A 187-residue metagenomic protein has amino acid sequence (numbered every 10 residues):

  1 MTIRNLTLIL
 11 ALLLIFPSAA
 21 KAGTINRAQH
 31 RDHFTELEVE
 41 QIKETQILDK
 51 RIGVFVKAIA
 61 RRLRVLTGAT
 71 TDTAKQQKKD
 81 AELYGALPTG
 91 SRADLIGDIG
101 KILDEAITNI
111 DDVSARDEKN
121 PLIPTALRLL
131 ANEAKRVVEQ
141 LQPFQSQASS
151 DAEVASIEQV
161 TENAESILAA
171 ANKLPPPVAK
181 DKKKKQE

Functional and structural regions predicted by a protein language model:
M1-N5: Positively charged n-region of N-terminal signal peptides that target proteins for export
T7-P17: Bacterial N-terminal signal peptides
A22-E187: Long, charged/polar, soluble alpha-helical segments
